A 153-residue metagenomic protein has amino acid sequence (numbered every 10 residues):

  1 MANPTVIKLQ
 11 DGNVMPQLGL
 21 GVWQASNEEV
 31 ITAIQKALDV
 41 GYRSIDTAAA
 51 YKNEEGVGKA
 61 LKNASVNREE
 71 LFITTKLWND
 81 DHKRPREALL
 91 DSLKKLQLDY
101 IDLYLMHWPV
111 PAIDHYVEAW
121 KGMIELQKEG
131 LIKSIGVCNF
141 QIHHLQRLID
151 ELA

Functional and structural regions predicted by a protein language model:
M1-L71, G122, K128: N-terminal binding-site loop/beta-alpha segment at the start of enzyme catalytic domains that lines or forms
T5, Y42-R43, L77, W108 (+1 more regions): Residue-level detector of alpha-helix boundaries and kinks
L9-D11, N79-D80, I142: Generic structural "secondary-structure junction" signal
P16-E28, T74-R84, P109-I113: Active-site mouth loops of central-metabolism enzymes
P16-G21, I45, L71-T75, I101-M106 (+1 more regions): Hydrophobic faces of well-ordered beta-strands that scaffold small-molecule active sites in alpha/beta enzyme cores
A48, K52, D80, L96: Residue-level signal for short amphipathic helical patches enriched in basic/charged and nearby hydrophobic residues
K83-A153: Glycine/proline-rich, positively charged, aromatic-decorated active-site loop/lid region on the catalytic face
